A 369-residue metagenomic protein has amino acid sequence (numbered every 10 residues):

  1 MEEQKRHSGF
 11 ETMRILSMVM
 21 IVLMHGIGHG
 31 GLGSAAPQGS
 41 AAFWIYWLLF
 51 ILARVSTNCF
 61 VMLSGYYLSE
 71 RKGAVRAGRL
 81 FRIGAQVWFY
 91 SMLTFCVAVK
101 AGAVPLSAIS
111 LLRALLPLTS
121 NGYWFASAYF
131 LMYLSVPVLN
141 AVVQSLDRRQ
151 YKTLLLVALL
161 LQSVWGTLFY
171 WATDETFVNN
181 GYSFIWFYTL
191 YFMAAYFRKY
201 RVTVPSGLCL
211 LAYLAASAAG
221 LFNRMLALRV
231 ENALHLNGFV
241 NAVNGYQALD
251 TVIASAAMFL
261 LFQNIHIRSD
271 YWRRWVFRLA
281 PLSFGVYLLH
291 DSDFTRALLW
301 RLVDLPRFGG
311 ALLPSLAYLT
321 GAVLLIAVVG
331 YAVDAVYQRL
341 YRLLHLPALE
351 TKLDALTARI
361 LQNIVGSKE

Functional and structural regions predicted by a protein language model:
V19-G26, Y90-V97, L156-Y170, Y213-R229 (+1 more regions): Aromatic-anchored segments of alpha-helical transmembrane domains
G31-A35, V99-L106, W165-D174, F222-G238 (+1 more regions): Juxtamembrane "helix-exit" motif on the non-cytosolic side of transmembrane helices
F43-W44, F50-V61, L68-V99, A103-M132 (+4 more regions): Transmembrane alpha-helical segments and their boundary/interface "anchor" motifs in multi-pass integral membrane
I45-T57, R113-A128, F169-L190, F222-A256 (+1 more regions): Interfacial loop-to-helix transition and helix-capping segments at the boundaries of transmembrane helices
Y66-A74, V138-L146, M193-T203, L260-S269 (+1 more regions): Structural signal for the C-terminal ends of transmembrane alpha-helices and the immediately following loop
C96, R229-L343: Alpha-helical transmembrane segments of multi-pass integral membrane proteins
L134-L160, Y196-A215: Solvent-exposed interhelical
Y151-V202: Loop-centered beta-sheet repeat module
